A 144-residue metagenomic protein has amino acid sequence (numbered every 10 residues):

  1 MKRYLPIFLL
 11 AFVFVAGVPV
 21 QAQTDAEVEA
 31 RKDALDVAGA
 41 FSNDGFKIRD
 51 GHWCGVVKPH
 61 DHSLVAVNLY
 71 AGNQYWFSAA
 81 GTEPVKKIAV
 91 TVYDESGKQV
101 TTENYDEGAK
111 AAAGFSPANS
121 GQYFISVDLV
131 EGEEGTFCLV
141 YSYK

Functional and structural regions predicted by a protein language model:
M1-Y4: Positively charged n-region of N-terminal signal peptides that target proteins for export
I7-G17: Bacterial N-terminal signal peptides
A22-F46: Predominantly extracellular/luminal regions of secreted and cell-surface proteins, especially disulfide-bonded
Q23-D25, H52-T136, S142-K144: Acidic, Ser/Thr/Pro-rich low-complexity intrinsically disordered segments
F41-V57: Glycine-rich phosphate-binding "P-loop"
